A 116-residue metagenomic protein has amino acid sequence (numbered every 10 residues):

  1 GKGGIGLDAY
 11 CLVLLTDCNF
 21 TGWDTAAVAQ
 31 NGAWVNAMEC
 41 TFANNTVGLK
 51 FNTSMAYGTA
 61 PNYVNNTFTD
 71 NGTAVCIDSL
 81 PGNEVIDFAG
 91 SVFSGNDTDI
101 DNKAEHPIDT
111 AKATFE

Functional and structural regions predicted by a protein language model:
G1-E116: Extracellular beta-rich repeat passengers
